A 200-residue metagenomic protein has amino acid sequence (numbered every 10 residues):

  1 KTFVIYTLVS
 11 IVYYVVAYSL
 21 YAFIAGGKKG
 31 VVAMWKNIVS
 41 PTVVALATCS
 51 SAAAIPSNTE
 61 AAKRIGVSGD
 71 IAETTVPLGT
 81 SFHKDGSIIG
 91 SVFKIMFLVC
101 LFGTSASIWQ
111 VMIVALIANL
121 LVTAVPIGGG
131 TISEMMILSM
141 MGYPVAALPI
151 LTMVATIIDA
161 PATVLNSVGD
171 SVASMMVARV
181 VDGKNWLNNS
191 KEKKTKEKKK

Functional and structural regions predicted by a protein language model:
K1-Y18: Entry/N-cap segments of selected transmembrane alpha helices and their immediately preceding amphipathic helices
T2-T7, I38, T42, L78-G86 (+2 more regions): Loop-to-transmembrane-helix entry motif
Y6-I11, A45-T48, K84, A124: Residue-level hotspots within the lipid-embedded alpha helices of multi-pass solute transporters
V9, F23-W35, I65-A72, G103-V111 (+1 more regions): Membrane-interfacial loop-to-helix junctions in multi-pass transporters
V12-V16, A54, G90, G130 (+1 more regions): Residue-level signal for transmembrane alpha-helical positions in Major Facilitator Superfamily
V15, S19-F23, G30-M34, I38 (+2 more regions): Membrane-spanning helices that line or support transport/gating and their immediate boundary helices in channels
S40-N119: Helix-loop-helix junctions within the multi-pass membrane cores of secondary transporters/permeases
V92-K200: Transmembrane alpha-helical segments and their short flanking loops that form helix-hairpins/helix-helix interfaces
